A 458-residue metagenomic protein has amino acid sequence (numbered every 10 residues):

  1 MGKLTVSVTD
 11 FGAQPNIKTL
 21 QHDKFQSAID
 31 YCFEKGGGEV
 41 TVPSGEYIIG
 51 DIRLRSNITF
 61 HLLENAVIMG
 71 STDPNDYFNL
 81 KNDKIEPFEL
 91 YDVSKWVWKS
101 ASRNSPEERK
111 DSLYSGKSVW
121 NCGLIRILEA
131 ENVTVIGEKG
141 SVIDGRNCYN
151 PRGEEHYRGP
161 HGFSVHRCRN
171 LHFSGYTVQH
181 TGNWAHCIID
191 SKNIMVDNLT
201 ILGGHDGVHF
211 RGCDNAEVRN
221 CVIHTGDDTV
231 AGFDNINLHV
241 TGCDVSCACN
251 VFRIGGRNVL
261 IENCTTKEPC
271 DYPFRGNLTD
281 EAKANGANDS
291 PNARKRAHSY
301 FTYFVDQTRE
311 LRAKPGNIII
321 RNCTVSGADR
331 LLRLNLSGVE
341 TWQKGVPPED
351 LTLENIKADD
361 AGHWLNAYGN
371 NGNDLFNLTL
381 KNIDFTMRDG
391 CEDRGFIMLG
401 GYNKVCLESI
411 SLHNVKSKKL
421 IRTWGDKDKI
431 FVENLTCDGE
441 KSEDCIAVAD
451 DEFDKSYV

Functional and structural regions predicted by a protein language model:
M1-V458: Extracellular/periplasmic carbohydrate-active domains that bind, remodel, or depolymerize complex polysaccharides
